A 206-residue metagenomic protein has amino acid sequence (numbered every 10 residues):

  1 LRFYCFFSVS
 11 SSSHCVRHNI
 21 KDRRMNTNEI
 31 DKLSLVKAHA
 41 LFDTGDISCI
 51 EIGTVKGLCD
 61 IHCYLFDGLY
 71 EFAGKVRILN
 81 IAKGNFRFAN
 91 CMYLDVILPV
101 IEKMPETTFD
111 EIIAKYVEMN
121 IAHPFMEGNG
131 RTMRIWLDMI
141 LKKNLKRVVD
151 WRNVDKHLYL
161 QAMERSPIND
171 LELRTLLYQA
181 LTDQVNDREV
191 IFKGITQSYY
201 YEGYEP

Functional and structural regions predicted by a protein language model:
L1-P206: FIC/Doc superfamily catalytic core
